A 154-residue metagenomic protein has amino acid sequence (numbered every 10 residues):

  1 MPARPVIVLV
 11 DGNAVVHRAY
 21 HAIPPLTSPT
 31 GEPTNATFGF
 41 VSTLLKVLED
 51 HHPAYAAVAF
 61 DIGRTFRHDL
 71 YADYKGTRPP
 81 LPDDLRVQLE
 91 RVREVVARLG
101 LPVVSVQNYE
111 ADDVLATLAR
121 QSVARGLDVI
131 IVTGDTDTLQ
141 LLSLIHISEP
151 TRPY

Functional and structural regions predicted by a protein language model:
P2-V132, T136-L144: Noncatalytic, basic helical substrate-engagement surface that gates or grips nucleic-acid strands
I145-Y154: Single conserved hydrophobic/aromatic residue that forms the stacking wall/gate of nucleotide- or nucleobase-binding
